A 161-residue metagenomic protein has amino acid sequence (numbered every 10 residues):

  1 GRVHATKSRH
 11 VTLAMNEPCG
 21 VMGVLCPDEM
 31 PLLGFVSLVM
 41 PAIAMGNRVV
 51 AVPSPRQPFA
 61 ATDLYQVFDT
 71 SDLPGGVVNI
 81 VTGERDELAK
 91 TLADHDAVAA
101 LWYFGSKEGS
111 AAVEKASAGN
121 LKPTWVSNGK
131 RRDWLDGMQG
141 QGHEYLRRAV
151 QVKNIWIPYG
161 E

Functional and structural regions predicted by a protein language model:
G1-R2, W102-E161: C-terminal segments
G1-V39: N-terminal Rossmann NAD(P)-binding subdomain characteristic of aldehyde/semialdehyde dehydrogenases
H10, E87-L88: Short acidic active-site motifs
I43-A44: Short hydrophobic alpha-helices that are characteristic scaffold elements of the AMP-binding
R48-V50: A short hydrophobic/small-residue beta-strand
V52-S54: Short beta->alpha connector loops at strand-helix junctions that form conserved, small/polar/Pro-enriched
P58-V67: Extended, low-polarity segments enriched in aliphatic/aromatic residues
